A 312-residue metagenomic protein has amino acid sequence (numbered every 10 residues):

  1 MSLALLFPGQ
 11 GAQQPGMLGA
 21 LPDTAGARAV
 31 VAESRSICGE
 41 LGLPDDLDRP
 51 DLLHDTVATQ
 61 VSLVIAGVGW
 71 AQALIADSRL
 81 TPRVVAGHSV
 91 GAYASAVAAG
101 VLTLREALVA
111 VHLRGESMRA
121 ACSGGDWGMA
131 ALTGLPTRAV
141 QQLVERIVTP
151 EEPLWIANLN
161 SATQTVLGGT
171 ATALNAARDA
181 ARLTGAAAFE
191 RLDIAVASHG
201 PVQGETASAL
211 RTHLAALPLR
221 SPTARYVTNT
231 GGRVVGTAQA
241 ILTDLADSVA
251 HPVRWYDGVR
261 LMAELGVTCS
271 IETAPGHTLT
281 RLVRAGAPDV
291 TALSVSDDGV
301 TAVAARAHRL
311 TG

Functional and structural regions predicted by a protein language model:
M1-V140, L192, C269-A302: FabD-like malonyl-/acyl-CoA
Q10-A12, S36-E40, P50, A99-A250: Alpha/beta catalytic cores of group-transfer enzymes, especially the acyltransferase/condensing modules of polyketide
G67, A209-L214, G236-A250, S270 (+1 more regions): Non-catalytic peripheral regions of patatin-like phospholipases
I75, R182, A263-G266: Non-catalytic positions within long, well-ordered alpha-helices that form the structural scaffold/packing of enzyme
S89, P218, G266: Conserved functional loop/turn residues at catalytic and ligand-binding sites
R233, P252, G276-T278: Short Gly/Pro-enriched loop/turn and capping motifs at secondary-structure junctions
A250-V267: A short, acidic, amphipathic alpha-helical segment used as a generic capping/interface helix at domain edges
